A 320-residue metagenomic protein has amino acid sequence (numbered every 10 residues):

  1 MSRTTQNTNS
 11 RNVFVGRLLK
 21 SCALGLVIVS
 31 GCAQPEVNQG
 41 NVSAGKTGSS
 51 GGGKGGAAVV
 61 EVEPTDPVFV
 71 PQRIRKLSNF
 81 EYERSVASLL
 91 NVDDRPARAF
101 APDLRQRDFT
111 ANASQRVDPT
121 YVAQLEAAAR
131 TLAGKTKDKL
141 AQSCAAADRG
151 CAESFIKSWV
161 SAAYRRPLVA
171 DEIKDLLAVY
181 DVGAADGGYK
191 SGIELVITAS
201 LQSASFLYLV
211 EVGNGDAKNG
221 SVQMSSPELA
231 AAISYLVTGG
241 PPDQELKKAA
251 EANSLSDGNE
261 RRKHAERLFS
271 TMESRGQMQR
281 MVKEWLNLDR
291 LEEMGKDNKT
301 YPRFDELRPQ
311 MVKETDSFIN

Functional and structural regions predicted by a protein language model:
M1-G16: N-terminal secretory signal peptides that target proteins for export/translocation
S2-R3, K20, V29-N320: Low-complexity, glycine/serine/threonine/alanine-rich intrinsically disordered linker and propeptide segments
N7-R11, L26, T47: Compositionally biased non-globular segments, especially hydrophobic aliphatic-rich helices of signal peptides
R17-L24: Sec-dependent signal peptide recognition, specifically the positively charged N-region followed immediately by
